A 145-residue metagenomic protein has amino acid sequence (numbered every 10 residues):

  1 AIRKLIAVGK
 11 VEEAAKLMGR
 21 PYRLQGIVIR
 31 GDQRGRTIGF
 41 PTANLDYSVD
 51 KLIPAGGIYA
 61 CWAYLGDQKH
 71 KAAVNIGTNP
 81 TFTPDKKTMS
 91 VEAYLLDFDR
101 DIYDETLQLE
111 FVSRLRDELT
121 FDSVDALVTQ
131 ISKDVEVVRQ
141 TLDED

Functional and structural regions predicted by a protein language model:
A1-A43: Anionic-ligand-binding alpha/beta catalytic cores of soluble enzymes and soluble regulatory domains that recognize
R30-D145: Phosphate/ribose-recognition catalytic cores of enzymes acting on nucleotide-derived substrates
